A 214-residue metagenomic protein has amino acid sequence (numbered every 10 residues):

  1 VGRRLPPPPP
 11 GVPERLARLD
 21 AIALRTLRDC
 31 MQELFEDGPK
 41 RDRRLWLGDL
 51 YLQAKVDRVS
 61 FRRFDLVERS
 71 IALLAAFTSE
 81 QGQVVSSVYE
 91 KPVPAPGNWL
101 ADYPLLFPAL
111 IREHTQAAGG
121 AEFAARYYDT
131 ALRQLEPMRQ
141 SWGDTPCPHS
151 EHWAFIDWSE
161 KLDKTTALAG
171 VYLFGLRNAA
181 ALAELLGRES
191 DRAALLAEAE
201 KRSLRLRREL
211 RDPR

Functional and structural regions predicted by a protein language model:
V1-Q140, S150-A154: Substrate-binding groove/exosite segments of carbohydrate-active enzymes
Q81-L106, A121, P137-R214: The feature captures the catalytic groove of carbohydrate-active enzymes
